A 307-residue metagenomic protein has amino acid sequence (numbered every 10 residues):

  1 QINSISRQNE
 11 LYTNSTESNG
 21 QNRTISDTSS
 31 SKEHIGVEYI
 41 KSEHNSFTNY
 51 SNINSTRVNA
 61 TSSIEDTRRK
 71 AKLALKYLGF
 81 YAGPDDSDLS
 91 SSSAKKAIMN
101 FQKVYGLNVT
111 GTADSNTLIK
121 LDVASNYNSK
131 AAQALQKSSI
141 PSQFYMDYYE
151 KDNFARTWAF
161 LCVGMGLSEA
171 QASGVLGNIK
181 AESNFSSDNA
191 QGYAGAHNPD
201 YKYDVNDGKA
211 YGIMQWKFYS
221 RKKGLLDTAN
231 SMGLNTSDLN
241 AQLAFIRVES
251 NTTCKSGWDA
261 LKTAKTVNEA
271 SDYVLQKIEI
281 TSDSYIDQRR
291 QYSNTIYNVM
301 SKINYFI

Functional and structural regions predicted by a protein language model:
I2-N14, N22-S26, S31-D88, A132-Y145: Acidic, Ser/Thr/Pro/Gly-enriched interdomain connector segments
N59, I140-D152, R156, G164 (+1 more regions): Peptidoglycan-targeting cell-wall enzymes and recognition modules
T61-R68, L73-V123: Short acidic, glycine/serine/threonine-rich helix-capping segments at coil-helix boundaries
T67-A74, S90, A94-A97, A113 (+9 more regions): Stable alpha-helical elements in mature extracytoplasmic
L89-Y105, I179-S183, K217, D259-S284: Acidic helix/loop microenvironments that form the catalytic cleft of cell-wall polysaccharide enzymes
G106-T110, N126-A131, E182-Q191, T253-G257 (+1 more regions): Secretory-pathway/luminal and periplasmic proteins that interact with or process carbohydrate-rich
D114, E169-S186, Y193, L275: Short, functionally critical alpha-helical segments immediately adjacent to catalytic or ligand/cofactor-binding
D238-N304: A charged, amphipathic interaction segment
